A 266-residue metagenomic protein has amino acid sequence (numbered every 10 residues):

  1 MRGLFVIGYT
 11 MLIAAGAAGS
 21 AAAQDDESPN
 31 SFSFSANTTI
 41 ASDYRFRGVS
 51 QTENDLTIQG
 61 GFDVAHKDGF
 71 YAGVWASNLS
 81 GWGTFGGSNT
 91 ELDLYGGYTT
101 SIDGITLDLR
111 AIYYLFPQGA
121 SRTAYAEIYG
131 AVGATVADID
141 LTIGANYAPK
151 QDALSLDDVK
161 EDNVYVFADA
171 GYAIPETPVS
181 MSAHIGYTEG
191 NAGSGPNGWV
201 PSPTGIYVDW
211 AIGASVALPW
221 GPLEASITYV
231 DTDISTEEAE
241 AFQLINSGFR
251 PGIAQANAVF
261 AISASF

Functional and structural regions predicted by a protein language model:
M1-S33, F266: Cleavable N-terminal export/targeting peptides
Q24-S80: Short glycine/proline- and aromatic-enriched beta-strand/turn motifs that initiate or cap beta-hairpins
N30-F32, N54-I58, S88-L92, I105 (+4 more regions): Residues that define the transmembrane beta-barrel architecture of outer-membrane proteins
I40-F46, A76-S80, T100, Y113-P117 (+7 more regions): Transmembrane beta-strands of outer-membrane beta-barrel pores
F46-E53, G83-T90, G119-A126, D152-K160 (+2 more regions): Outer-membrane beta-barrel translocator domains and adjoining extracellular loop/strand segments of Gram-negative
D68-V74, D103-L109, A137-I143, E176-S182 (+1 more regions): Repeated loop/turn-to-beta-strand initiation elements of outer-membrane beta-barrel proteins
Y125-Y207: Detector for outer-membrane/organellar transmembrane beta-barrel domains, recognizing the amphipathic beta-strand
V216-L218, R250-F266: Outer-membrane beta-barrel "beta-signal"
